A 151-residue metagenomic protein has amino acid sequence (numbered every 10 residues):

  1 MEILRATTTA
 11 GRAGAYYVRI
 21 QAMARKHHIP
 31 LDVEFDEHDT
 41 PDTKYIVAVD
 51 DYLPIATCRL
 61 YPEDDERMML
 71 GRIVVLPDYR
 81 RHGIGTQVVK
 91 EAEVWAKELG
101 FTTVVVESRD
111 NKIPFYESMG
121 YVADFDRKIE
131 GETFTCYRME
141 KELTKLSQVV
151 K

Functional and structural regions predicted by a protein language model:
M1-V33, T40, Y45-D50, V149-K151: Short amphipathic alpha-helix that is part of the acyltransferase structural core
F35-T40, I129-G131: A short beta-turn/loop motif at secondary-structure boundaries
V47, L53-Y61, R67-V74: Conserved beta-strand in the GNAT
P62-G71, R80-R81, E130-T135: A conserved beta-turn-beta hairpin within the catalytic core of GNAT-like acetyltransferases that forms part
V75, R81-V94: Conserved acetyl-CoA-binding loop-helix of GNAT-fold acetyltransferases
V89, A96-R109: Conserved GNAT acetyl-CoA-binding A-motif
R109-D110, I129-K151: C-terminal "cap" of GNAT-fold acetyltransferases
E117-D126: Conserved acetyl-CoA-binding loop of GNAT-fold acetyltransferases
